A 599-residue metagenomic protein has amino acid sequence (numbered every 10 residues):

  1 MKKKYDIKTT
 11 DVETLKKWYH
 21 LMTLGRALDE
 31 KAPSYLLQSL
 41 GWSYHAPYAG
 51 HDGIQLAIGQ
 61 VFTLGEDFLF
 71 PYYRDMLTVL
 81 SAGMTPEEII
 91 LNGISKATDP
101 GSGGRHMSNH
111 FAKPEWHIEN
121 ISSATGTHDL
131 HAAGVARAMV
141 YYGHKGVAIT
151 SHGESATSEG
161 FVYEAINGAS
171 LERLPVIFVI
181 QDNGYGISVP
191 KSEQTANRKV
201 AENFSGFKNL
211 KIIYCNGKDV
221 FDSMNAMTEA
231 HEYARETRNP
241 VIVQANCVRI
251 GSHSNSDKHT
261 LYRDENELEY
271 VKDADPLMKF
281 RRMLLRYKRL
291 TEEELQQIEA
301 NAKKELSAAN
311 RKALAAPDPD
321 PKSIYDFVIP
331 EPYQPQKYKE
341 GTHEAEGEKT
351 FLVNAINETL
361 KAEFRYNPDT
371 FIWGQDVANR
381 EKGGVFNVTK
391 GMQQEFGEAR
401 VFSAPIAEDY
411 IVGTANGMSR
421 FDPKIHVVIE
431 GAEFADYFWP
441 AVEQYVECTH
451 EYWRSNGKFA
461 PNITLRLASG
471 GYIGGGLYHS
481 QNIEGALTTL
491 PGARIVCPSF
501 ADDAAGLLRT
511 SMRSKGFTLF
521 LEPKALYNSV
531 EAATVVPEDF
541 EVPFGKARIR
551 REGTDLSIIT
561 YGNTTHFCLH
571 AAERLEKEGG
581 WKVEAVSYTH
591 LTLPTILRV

Functional and structural regions predicted by a protein language model:
M1-I54, A245, I250-A399, I406 (+1 more regions): Conserved acidic/glycine
A27-L174, P190-K208, L477-Y478: Cofactor-binding active-site loop characterized by glycine-rich and histidine/acidic residues
L56, W116-D182, G217-Y233, N379-F459: Thiamine diphosphate
P114, R137-A138, A355-E363, A505-F517 (+1 more regions): Glycine-/acidic-rich phosphate or pyrophosphate-binding loops and their flanking alpha/beta elements
V140-G146, N197-E229, K272-E299, R454-S514: Conserved thiamine diphosphate
G184-P190, L210-N216, T260-E269, E294-L295 (+3 more regions): Short beta-alpha connecting loops at secondary-structure transitions that line or flank enzyme active sites
N203-K208, G391-G397, A486, F567-E584: Short helix-loop-beta junction
T589-T595: Conserved small/polar residues in nucleotide/adenosyl-binding loops
